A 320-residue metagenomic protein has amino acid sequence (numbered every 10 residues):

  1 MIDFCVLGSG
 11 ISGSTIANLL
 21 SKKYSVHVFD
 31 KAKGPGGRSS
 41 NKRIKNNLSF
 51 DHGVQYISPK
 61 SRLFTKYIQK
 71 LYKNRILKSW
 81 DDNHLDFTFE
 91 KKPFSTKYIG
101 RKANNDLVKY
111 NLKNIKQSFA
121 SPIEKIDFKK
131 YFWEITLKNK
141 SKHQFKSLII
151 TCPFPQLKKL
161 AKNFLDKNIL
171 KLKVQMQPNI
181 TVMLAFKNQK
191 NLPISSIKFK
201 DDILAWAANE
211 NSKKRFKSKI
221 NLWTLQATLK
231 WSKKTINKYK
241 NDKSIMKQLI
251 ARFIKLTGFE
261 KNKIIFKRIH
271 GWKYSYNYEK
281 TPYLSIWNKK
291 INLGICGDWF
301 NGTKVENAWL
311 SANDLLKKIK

Functional and structural regions predicted by a protein language model:
C5-L7, F29, H143-L157, A312: Short hydrophobic core segments
C5-S9, N18-K45: Glycine-rich FAD pyrophosphate-binding loop
L19, S40-N83: N-terminal FAD cofactor-binding segment of flavoenzymes
G36, F145-S195, F259: Central helical "cap/lid" subdomain
N41-R43, K213-K219, I269-I295, W299-N301: FAD-binding beta-loop-beta segment adjacent to the flavin cofactor pocket
Y56-R62, L85-Y110, N237-Q248: Short beta-strand to alpha-helix junction loop
F119-E134: A conserved short coil-to-beta-strand element within the FAD-binding core of flavoproteins
K213, K217-W223, A227-K273: Flavin-binding catalytic cores
